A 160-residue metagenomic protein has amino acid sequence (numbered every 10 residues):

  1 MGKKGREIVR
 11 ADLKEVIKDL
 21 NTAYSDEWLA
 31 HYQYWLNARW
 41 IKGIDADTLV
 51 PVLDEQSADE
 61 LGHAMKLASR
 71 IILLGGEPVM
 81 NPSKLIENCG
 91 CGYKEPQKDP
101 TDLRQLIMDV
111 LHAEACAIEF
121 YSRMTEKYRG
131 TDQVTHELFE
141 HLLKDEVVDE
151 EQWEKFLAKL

Functional and structural regions predicted by a protein language model:
M1-L160: Iron-associated oxidoreductase/ferritin-like identity signal
